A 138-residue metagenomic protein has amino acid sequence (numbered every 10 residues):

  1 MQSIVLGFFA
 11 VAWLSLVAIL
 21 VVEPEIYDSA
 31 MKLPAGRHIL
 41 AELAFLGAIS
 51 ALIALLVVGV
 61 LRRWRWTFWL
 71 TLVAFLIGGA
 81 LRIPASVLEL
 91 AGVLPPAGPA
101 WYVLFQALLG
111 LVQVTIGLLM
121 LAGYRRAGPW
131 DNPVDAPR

Functional and structural regions predicted by a protein language model:
M1-R138: Topology signature of small-to-medium multi-pass alpha-helical membrane proteins
